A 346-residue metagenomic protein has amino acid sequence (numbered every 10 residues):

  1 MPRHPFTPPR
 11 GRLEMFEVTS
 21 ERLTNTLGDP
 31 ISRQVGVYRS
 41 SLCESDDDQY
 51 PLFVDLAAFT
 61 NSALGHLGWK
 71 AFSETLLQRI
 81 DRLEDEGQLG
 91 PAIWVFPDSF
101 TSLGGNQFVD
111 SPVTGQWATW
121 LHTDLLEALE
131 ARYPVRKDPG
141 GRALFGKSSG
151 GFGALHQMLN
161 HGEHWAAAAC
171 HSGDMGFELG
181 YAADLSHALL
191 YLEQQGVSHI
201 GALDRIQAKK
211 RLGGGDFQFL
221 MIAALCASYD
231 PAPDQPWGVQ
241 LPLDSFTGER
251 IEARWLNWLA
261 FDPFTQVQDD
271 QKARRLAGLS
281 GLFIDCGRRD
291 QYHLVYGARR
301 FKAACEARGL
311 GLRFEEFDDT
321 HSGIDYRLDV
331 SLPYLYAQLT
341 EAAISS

Functional and structural regions predicted by a protein language model:
M1-S346: Non-catalytic cap/lid and distal C-terminal segments of serine-dependent acyl enzymes
